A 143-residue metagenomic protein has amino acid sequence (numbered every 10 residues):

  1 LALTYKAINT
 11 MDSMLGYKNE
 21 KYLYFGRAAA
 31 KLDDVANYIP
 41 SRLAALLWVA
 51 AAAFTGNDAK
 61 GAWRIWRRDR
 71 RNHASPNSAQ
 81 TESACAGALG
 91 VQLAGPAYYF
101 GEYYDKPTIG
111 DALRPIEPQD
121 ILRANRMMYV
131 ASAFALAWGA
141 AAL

Functional and structural regions predicted by a protein language model:
L1-M11, G16-L143: Hydrophobic alpha-helical transmembrane segments
